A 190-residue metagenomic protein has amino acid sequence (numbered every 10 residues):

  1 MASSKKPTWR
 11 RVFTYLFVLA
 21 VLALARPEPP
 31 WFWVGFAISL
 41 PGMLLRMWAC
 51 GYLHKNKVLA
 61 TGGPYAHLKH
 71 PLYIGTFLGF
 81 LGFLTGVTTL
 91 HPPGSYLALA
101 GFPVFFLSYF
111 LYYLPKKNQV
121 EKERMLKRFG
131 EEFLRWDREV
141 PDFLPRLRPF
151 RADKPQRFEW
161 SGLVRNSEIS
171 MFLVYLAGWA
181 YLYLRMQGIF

Functional and structural regions predicted by a protein language model:
M1-F13, R165-S167: N-terminal membrane topogenic signal
M1-K5, N56-Y73: Juxtamembrane helix-capping/reentrant segments at transmembrane boundaries
A20-W31: Short, hydrophobic transmembrane alpha-helix segments
F32-P41, G101-Y109: Hydrophobic core segments of alpha-helical transmembrane domains in multi-pass membrane proteins
A100-F133, D137: A contiguous pocket-lining binding segment that forms or flanks enzyme active sites
L126-V164: Membrane-proximal soluble regions of multi-pass membrane proteins
Y181-F190: Juxtamembrane boundary at the C-terminal end of a transmembrane helix
